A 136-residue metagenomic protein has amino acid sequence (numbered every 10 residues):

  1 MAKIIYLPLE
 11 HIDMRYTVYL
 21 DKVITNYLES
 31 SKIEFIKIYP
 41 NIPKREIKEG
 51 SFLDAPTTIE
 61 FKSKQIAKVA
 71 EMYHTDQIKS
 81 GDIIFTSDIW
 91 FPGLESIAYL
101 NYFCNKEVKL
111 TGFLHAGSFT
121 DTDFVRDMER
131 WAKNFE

Functional and structural regions predicted by a protein language model:
M1-S96: N-terminal pre-catalytic "stem/leader" segment of glycosyltransferase-like enzymes
Y16, D123-R126: Short, solvent-exposed loop/turn segments at secondary-structure boundaries
E29-K32, V108-G112, N134-E136: Glycine-rich loops and low-complexity Gly/Arg-rich segments that provide flexible linkers or classic glycine-based
I59-S63, C104-V108, E136: Glycine-rich, flexible loop segments associated with nucleotide phosphate handling
I83-W90, Y102-D123: Active-site proximal beta-strand in glycosyltransferases
A98-L100: Alpha-helical scaffolding within the catalytic cores of extracellular/periplasmic polymer-degrading hydrolases
R126-E136: Membrane-proximal helix-turn-helix segments that form the acceptor-binding/catalytic region of lipid-linked
